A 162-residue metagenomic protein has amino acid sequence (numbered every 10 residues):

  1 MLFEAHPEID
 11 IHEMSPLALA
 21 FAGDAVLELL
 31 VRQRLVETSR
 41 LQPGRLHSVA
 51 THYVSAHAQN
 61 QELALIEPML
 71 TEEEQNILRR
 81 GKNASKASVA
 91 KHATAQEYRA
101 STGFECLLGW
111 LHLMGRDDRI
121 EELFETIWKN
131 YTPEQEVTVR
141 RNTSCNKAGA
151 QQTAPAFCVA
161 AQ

Functional and structural regions predicted by a protein language model:
M1-Q162: Double-stranded RNA-binding/processing signature
